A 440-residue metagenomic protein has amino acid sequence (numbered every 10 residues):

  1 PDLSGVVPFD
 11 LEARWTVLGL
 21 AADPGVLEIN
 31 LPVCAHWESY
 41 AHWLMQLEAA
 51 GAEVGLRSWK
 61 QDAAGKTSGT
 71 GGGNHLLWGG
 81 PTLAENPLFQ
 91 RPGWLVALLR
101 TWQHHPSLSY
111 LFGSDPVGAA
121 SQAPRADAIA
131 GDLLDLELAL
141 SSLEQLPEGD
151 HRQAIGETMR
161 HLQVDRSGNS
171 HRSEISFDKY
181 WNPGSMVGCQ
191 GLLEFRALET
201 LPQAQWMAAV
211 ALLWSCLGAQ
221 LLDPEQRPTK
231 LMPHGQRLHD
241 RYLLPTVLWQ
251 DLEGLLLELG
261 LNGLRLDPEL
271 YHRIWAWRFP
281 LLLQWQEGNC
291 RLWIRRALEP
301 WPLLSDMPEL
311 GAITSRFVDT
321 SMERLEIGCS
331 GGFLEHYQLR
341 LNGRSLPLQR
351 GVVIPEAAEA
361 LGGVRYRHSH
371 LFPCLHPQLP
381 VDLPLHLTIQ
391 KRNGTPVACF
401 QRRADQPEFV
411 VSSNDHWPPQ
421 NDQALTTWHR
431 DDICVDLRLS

Functional and structural regions predicted by a protein language model:
P1-G25, L31-T70, P81-S440: C-terminal accessory/tail domains of diverse enzymes
G73-W78: A short beta-strand motif that forms the metal-chelation/ATP-contact edge of phosphoryl-transfer active sites
